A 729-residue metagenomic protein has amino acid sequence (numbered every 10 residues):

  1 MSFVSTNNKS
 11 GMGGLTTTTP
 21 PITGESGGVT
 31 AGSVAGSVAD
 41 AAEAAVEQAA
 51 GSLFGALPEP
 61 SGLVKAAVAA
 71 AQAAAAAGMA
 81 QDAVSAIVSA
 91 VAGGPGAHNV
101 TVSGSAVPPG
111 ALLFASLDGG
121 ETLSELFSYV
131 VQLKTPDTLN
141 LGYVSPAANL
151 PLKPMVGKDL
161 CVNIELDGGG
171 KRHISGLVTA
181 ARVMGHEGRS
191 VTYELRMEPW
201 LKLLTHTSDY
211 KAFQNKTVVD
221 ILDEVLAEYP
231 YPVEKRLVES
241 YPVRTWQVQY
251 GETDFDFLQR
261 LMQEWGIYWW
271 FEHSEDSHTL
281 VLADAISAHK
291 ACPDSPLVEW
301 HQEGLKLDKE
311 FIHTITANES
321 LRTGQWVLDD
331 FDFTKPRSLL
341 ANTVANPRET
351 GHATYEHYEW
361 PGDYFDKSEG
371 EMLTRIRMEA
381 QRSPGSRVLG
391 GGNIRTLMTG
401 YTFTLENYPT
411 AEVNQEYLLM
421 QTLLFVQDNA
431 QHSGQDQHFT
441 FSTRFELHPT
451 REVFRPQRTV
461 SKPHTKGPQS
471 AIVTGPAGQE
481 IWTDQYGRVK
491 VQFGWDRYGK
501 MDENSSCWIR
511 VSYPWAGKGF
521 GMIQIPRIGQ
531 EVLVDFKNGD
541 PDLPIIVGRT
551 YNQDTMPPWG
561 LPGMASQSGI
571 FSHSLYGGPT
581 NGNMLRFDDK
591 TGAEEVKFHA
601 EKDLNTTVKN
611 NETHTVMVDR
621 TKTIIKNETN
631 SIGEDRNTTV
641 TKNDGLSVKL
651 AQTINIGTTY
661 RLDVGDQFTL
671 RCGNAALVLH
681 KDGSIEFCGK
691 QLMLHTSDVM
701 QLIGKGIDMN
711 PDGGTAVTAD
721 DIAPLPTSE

Functional and structural regions predicted by a protein language model:
S2-G24, A41, A45, G55-A56 (+3 more regions): Assembly/oligomerization scaffold segments
G14-T17, P21, G28, G32-A45 (+5 more regions): Intrinsic-disorder/coil detector with helix-boundary
A42-A45, E121, G170, H186-E187 (+3 more regions): Extended, domain-scale alpha-helical bundle/helix-rich regions
P154-M155, L397, V413, M501 (+1 more regions): Short, well-ordered loop/turn sites that connect or cap secondary structure elements
V162-N163, L405-E406, L533-V534: A generic structural signal for residues embedded in beta-strands
R182-M197, L280, F425-T443, I481-Y486 (+2 more regions): Short, solvent-exposed secondary-structure boundary/capping segments
F271, V281-A283, T465-C688, L692-H695 (+2 more regions): Structural signature for extended repeat/solenoid scaffolds and their inter-repeat hinge/linker regions, spanning
